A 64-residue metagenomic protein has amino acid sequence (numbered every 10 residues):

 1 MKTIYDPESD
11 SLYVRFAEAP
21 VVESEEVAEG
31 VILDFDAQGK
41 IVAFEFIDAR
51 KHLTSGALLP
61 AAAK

Functional and structural regions predicted by a protein language model:
M1-K2, K64: Absolute protein N-terminus
K2-Y5, L59: Alpha-crystallin/small heat shock protein
P7, S11-I47: Amphipathic, hydrophobic secondary-structure cores in small proteins
D34-F35, A61-K64: Juxtamembrane/interface motifs at transmembrane-helix termini
K51-A62: A short, polar/charged loop-to-alpha-helix boundary motif
